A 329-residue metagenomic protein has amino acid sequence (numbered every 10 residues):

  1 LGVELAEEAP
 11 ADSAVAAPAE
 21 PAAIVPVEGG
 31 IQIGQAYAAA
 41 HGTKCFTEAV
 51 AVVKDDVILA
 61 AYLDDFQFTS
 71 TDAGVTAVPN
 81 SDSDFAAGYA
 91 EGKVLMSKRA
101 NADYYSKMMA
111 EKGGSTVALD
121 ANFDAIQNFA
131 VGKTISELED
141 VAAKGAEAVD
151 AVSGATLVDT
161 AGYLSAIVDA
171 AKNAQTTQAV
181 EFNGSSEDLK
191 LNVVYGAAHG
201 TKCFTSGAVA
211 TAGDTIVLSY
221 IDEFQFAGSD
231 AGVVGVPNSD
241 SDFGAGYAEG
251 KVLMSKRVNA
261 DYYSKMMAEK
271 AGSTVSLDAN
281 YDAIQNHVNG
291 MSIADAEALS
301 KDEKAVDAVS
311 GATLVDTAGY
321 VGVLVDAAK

Functional and structural regions predicted by a protein language model:
L1-V3, V27-L191, G196-K329: Active-site- and interface-proximal helix/loop "cap" or "latch" segments in soluble metabolic and energy-transducing
E7-P26: Acidic, proline-/serine-/threonine-rich low-complexity intrinsically disordered repeat tracts
